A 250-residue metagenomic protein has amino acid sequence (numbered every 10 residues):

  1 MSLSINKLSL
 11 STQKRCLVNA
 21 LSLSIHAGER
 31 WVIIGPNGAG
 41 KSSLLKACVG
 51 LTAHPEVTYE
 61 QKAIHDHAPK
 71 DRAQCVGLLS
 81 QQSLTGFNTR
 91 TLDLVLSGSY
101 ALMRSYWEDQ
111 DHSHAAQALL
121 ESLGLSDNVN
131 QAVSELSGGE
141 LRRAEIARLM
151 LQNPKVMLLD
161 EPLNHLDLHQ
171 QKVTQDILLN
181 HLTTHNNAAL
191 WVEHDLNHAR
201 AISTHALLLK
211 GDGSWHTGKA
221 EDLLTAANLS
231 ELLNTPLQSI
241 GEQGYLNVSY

Functional and structural regions predicted by a protein language model:
V49: Helix-to-loop junction immediately C-terminal to a conserved catalytic motif
A53-D66, R72: Conserved ABC transporter NBD signature motif
Q110-N128, N153: Conserved ABC ATPase "signature" region
A132-L136, E140: Conserved ABC ATPase signature
M157-E161: Catalytic Walker B motif of ABC-type/P-loop ATPase nucleotide-binding domains
A206-K219: H-loop (His-switch) and adjacent beta-strand-loop-beta switch element of ABC-type ATPase nucleotide-binding domains
S230-Y250: ABC ATPase nucleotide-binding domains
